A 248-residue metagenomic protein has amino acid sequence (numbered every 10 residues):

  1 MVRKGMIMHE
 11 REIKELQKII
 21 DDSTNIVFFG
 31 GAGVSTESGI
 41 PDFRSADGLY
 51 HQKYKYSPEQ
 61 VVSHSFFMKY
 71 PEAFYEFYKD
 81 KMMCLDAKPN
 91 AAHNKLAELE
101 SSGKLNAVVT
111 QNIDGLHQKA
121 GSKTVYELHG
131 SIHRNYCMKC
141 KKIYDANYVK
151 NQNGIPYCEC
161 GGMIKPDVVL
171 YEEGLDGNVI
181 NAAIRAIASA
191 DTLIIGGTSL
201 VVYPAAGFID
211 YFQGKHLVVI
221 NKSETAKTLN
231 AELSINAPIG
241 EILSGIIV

Functional and structural regions predicted by a protein language model:
V2-V248: Conserved catalytic core of sirtuin-type NAD+-dependent deacylases
